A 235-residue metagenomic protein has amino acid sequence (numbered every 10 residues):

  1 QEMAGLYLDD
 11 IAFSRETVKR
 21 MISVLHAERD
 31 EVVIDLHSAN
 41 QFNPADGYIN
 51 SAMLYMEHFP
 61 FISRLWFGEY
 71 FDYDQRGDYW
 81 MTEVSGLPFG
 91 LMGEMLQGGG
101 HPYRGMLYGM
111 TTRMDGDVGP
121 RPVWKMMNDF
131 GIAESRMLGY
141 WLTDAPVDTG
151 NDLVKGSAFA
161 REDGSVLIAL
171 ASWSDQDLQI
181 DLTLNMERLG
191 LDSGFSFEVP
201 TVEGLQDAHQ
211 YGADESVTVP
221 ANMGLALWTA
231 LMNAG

Functional and structural regions predicted by a protein language model:
Q1-A4, M92-L96, K125, E134 (+2 more regions): Proteins with a high burden of low-complexity, intrinsically disordered sequence enriched in S/T/G/P/A and R, requiring
Q1-R15: Active-site groove signature of glycoside hydrolases
E2, G139, D163, A208-Q210: Generic alpha-helix detector with strongest preference for long hydrophobic helices that associate with membranes
E2, R161-V166, P220-N222: Short, well-ordered loop/turn elements at secondary-structure boundaries
R15-V199: Active-site-proximal substrate-binding groove within the catalytic cores of carbohydrate-active enzymes
P200-L205: Change "in extracellular beta-sheet-rich domains … of secreted and cell-surface proteins" to "in beta-sheet-rich domains
D207-G235: C-terminal beta-strand-rich structural cap/linker in extracellular carbohydrate-active enzymes
